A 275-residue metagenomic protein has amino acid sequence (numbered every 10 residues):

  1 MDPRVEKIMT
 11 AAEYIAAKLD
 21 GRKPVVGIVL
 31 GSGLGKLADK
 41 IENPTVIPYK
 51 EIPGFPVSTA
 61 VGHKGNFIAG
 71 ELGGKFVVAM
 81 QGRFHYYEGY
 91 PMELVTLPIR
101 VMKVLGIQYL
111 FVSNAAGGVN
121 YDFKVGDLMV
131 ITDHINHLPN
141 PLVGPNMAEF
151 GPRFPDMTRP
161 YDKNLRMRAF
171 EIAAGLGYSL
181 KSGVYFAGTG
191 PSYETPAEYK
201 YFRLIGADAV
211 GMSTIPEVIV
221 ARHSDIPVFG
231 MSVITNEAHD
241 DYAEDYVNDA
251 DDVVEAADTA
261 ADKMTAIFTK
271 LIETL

Functional and structural regions predicted by a protein language model:
M1-M157: Metabolite-binding pocket within alpha/beta catalytic cores that recognizes anionic/polar moieties
M102-V104, R203, R222: Non-catalytic positions within long, well-ordered alpha-helices that form the structural scaffold/packing of enzyme
Q108, D208, P227: Short acidic/polar active-site loop segments enriched in Thr and Asp
G126, P155-L176: Internal active-site segments that recognize and position negatively charged phosphoryl groups and nucleotide moieties
R166, E171-D208, F268, L275: Active-site/ligand-binding-proximal alpha/beta "capping" segment
M212-D251: Zn-dependent metallopeptidase/amidohydrolase metal-coordination segment
H239-L275: His/Asp/Glu-rich mid-to-C-terminal helical/loop segments that flank catalytic regions of hydrolases
